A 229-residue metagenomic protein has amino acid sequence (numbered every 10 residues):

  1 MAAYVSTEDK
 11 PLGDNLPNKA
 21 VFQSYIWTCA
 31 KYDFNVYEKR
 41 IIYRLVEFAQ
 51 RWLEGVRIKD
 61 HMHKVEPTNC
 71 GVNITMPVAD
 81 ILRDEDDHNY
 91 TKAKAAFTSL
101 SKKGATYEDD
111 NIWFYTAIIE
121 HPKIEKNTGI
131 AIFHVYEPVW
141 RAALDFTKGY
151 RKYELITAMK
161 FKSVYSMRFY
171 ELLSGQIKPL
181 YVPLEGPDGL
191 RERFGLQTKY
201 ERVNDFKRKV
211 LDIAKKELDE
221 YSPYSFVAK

Functional and structural regions predicted by a protein language model:
M1-K229: Charged, alpha-helix-forming regions
